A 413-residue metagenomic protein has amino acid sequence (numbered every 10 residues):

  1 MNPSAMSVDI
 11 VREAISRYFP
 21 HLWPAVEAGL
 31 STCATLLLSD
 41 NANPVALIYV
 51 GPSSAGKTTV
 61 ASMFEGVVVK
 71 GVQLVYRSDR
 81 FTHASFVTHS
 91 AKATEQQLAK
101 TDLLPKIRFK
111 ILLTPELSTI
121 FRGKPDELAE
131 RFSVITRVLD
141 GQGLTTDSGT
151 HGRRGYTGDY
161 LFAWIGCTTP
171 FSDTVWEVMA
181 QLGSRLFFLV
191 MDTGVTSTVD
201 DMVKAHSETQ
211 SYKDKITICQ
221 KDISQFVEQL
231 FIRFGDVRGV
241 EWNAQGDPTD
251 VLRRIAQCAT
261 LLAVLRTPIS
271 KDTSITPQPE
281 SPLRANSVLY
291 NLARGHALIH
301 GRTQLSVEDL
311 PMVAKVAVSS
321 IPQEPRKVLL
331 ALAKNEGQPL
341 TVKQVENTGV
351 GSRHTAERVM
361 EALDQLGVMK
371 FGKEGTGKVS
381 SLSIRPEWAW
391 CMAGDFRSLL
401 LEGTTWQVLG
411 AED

Functional and structural regions predicted by a protein language model:
M1-A25: Charged, amphipathic alpha-helical linker segments immediately N-terminal to NTP-binding catalytic cores
H21, S53-G56, F162-A163, S281-A285 (+1 more regions): Secondary-structure capping and boundary motifs in well-ordered enzyme cores
P24-L37, R137, N286-L298, L330: Contiguous, well-ordered alpha-helical segments that form the cores/surfaces of helical PPI scaffolds
E27, T32-D200, S207-E208, I232 (+1 more regions): Conserved ASCE/P-loop NTPase catalytic core
S39, I299-H300, A333-G337: Short helix-capping/hinge SLiMs at alpha-helix to coil transitions
T146, G155-L161, F171-A314: Phosphate-sensing "switch" segment of ASCE/P-loop ATPases
Q304-A331: Conserved alpha/beta core segments of nucleic-acid transaction machinery
E324-D413: Terminal-proximal interaction/regulatory segments of ATP-powered molecular machines
